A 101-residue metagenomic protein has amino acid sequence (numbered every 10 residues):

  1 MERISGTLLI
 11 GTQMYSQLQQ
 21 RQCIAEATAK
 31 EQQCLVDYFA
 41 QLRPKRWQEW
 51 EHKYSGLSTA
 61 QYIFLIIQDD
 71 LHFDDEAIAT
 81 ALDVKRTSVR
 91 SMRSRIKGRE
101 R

Functional and structural regions predicted by a protein language model:
M1-Q22, A27, F39: N-terminal regulatory/sensing modules of transcriptional regulators
Q22, E26-R101: Cytosolic nucleotide-binding catalytic cores of signal-transduction proteins
